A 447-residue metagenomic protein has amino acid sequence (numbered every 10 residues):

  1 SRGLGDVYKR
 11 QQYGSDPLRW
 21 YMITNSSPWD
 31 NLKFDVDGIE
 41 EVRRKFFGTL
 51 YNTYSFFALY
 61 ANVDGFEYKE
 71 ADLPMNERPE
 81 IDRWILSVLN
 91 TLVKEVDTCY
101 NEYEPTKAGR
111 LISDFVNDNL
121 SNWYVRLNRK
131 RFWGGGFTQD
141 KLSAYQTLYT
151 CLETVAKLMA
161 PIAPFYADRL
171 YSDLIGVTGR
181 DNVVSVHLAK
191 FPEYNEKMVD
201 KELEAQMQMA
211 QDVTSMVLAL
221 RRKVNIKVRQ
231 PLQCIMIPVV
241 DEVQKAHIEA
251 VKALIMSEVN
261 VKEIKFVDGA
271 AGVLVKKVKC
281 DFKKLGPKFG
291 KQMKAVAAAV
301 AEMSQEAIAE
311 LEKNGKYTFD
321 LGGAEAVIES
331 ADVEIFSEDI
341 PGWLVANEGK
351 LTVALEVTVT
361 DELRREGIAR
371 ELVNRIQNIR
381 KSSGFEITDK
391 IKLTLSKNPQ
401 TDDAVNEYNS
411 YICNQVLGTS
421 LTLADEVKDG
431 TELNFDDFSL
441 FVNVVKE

Functional and structural regions predicted by a protein language model:
S1-Y8: Short, small-residue-biased leader/transition segments that mark boundaries at the very start of proteins
D6, I39-E447: Feature 926 captures the class I aminoacyl-tRNA synthetase adenylation module centered on the KMSKS loop
Q11: ATP-dependent adenylate-handling active sites, centered on carboxylate activation for C-N bond formation
W20-Y21: Non-catalytic, structured segments within soluble enzyme domains
T24: Structured mid-domain segments that build the active-site/substrate or prosthetic-cofactor binding neighborhood
N31-I39: Short, solvent-exposed helix-loop connector elements
